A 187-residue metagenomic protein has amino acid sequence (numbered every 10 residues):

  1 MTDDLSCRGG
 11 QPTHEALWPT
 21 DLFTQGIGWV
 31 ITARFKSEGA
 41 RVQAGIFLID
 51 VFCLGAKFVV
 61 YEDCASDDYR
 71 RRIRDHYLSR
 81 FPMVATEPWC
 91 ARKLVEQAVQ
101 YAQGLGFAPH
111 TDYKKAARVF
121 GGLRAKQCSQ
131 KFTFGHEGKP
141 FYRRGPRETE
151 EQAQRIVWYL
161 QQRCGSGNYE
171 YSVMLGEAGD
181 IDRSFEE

Functional and structural regions predicted by a protein language model:
M1-E187: Non-catalytic terminal/accessory regions
